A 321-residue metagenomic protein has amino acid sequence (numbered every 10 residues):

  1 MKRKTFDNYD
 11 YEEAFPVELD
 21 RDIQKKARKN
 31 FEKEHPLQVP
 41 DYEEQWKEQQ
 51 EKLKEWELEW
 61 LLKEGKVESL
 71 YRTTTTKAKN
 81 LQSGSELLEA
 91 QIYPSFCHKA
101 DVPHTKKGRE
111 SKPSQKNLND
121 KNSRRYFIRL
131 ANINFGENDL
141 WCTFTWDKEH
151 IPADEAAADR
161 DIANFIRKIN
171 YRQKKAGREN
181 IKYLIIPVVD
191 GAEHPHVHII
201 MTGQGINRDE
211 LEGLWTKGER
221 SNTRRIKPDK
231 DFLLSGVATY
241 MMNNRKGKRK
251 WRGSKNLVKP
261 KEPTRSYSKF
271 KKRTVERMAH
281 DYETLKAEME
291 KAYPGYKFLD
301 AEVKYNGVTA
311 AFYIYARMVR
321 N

Functional and structural regions predicted by a protein language model:
M1-E193, G203-N321: Right-hand nucleic-acid polymerase module
H196: Conserved, short, structured surface segments that act as functional micro-motifs
